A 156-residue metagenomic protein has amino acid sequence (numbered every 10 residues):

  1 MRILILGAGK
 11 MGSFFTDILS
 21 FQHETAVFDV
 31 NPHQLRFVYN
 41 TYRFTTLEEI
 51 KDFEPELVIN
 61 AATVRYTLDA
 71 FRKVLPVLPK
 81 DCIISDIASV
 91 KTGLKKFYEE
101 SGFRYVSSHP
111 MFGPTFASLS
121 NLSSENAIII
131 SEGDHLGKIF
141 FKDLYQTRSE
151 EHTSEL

Functional and structural regions predicted by a protein language model:
M1-F44: NAD(P)+-binding Rossmann beta1-loop-alpha1 motif at the extreme N-terminus of oxidoreductases
H33-N40, D52, K95-S101: Short loop/helix-cap segments at secondary-structure boundaries that form the rim of catalytic
E49-L75: Rossmann-like NAD(P)-binding element
L78-C82, F103: A short helix->loop->beta-strand "cap" motif at the edges of active sites that frequently abuts
V90, L94, Y98-E150: Rossmann-fold dinucleotide-binding core
E151-L156: Conserved small/polar residues in nucleotide/adenosyl-binding loops
